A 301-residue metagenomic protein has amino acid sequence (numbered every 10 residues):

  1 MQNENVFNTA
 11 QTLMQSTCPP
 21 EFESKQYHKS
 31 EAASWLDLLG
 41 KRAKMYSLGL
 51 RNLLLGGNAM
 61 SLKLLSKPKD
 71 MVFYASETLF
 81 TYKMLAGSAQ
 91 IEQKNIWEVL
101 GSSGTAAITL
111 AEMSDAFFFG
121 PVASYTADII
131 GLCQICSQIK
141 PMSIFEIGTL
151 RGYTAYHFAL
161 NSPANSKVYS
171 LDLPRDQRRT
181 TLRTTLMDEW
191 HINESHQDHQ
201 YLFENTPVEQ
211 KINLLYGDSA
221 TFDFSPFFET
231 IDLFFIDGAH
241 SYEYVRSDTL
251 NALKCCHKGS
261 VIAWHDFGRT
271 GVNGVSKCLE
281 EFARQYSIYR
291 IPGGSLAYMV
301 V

Functional and structural regions predicted by a protein language model:
Q2-T109: Membrane-proximal basic amphipathic "stem/tether" segments
A10-L13, P19, E31, D115-A123 (+1 more regions): S-adenosylmethionine/decaboxylated-SAM
A111-M113: Compact soluble domain cores
